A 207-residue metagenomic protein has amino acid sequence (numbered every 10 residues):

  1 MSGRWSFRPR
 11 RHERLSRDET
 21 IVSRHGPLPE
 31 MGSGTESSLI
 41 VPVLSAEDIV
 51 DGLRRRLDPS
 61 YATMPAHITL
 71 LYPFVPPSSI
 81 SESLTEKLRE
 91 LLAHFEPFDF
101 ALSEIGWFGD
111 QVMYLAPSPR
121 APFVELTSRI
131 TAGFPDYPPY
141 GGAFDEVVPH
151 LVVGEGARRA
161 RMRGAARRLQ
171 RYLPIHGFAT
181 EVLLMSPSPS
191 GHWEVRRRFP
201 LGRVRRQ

Functional and structural regions predicted by a protein language model:
G3-D99, W107, P119-T180, W193-Q207: Basic, often amphipathic N-terminal segments
G106-V112: Short, basic/glycine-rich phosphate-binding loops at helix/coil junctions that contact nucleotide phosphates
D110, P189-S190: Short strand-connecting beta-turns/loops that link adjacent beta-strands
Y114-P117: Generic recognition of long tandem-repeat/solenoid scaffolds
T180-P189: Short beta-strand segments and strand-loop junctions that repeat across beta-rich extracellular domains
